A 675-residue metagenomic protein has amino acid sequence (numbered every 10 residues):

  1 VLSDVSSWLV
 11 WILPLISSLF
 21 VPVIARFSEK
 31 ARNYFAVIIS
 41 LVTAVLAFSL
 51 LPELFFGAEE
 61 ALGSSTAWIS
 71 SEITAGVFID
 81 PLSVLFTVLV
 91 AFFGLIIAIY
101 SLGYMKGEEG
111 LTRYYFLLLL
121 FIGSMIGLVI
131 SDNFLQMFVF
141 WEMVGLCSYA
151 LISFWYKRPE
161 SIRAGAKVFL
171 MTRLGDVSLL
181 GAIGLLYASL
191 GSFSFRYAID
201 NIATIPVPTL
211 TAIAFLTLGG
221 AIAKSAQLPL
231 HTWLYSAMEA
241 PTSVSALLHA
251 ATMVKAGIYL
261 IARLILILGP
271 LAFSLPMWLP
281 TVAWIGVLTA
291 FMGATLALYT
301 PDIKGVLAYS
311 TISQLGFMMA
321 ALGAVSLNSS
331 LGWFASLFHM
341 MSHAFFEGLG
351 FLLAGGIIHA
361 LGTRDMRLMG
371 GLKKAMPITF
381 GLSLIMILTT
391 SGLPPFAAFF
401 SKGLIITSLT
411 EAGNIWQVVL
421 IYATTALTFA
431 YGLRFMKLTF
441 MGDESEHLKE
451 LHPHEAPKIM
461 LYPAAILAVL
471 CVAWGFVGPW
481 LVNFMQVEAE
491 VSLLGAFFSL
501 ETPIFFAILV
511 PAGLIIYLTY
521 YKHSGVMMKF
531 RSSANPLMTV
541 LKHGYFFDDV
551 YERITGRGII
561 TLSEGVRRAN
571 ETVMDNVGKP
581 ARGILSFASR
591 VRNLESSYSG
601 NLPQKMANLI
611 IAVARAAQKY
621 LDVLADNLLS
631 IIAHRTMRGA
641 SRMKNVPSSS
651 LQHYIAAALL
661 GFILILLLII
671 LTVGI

Functional and structural regions predicted by a protein language model:
V1-W8, L19-F116, S189-T204, T232 (+6 more regions): Transmembrane helix-loop-helix hairpins at membrane boundaries of multipass inner-membrane proteins
V10-R26, I222, A226, A290: N-terminal signal-anchor/start-transfer transmembrane helix
E60-S71, R196-N201, L404-S408, W480-F498: Membrane-interfacial helical/loop segments at transmembrane boundaries in membrane proteins
G76-A91, V207-A221, L420-T424, F497-L514: Hydrophobic alpha-helical transmembrane segments
I96-M137, L146-I459, F476: Hydrophobic transmembrane alpha-helices and their helix-loop junctions in integral membrane proteins
L388-L404, A468-Q486, T555, T561 (+1 more regions): Alpha-helical transmembrane segments and their membrane-interface junctions in multi-pass membrane proteins
P453-A512, H543: Hard-cation-handling environments
L481-L500, K522-I675: Aromatic-capped, Gly/Pro-kinked transmembrane alpha-helices
